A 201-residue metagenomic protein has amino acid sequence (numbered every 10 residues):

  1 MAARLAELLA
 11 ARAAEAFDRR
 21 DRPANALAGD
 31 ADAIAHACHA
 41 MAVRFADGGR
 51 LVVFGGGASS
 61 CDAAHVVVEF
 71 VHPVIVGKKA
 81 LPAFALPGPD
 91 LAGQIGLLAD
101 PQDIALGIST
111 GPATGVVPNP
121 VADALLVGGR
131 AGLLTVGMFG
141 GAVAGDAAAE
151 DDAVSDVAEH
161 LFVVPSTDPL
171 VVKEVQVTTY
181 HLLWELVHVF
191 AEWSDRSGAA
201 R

Functional and structural regions predicted by a protein language model:
M1-A28: Generic N-terminal amphipathic, Lys/Arg-enriched alpha-helix
A2, F139-R196, A200-R201: Short alpha-helices
A16-R20, S59, S109: Short linear Ser/Thr-Pro motifs
R22-N25, G29-A33, H39, V43-D47 (+3 more regions): Generic secondary-structure signature for well-ordered alpha-helical cores
D32, H36-I104, T110-P112: Glycine-rich, small/polar surface segments that engage phosphate groups of diverse ligands
H36, A40, H65, E69 (+5 more regions): Alpha-helical scaffold segments in soluble metabolic enzymes
D62, V116-P120, V171-V172: Secondary-structure boundary/capping motif
A105-G107, P112-G137, A142-V164: C-terminal binding/interaction regions
